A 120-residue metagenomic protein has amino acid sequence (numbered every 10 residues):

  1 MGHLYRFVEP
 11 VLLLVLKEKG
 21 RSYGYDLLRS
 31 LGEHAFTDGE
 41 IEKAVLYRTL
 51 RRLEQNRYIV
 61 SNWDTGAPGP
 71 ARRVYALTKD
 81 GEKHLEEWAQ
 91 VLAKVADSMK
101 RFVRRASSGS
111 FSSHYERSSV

Functional and structural regions predicted by a protein language model:
M1-F7, A71, W88, V95-S98: Intrinsically disordered, low-complexity serine/threonine- and proline-rich regulatory segments
G2-V45: N-terminal helix-turn-helix DNA-binding core of bacterial DNA-binding proteins
Y47-R51: Short, hydrophobic-biased segments on the C-terminal half of alpha helices that form "recognition helices"
R57: Glycine-centered, phosphate/nucleic-acid-interacting loop/turn motifs that mediate DNA/RNA or nucleotide
S61: Short beta-strand "wing" residues that participate in macromolecule-binding interfaces
A67, A71-A89: Basic, amphipathic "hinge/linker" alpha-helix immediately C-terminal to the N-terminal HTH DNA-binding motif
K83-V120: Amphipathic alpha-helical dimerization/coiled-coil segments that flank or bridge DNA-binding/regulatory modules
